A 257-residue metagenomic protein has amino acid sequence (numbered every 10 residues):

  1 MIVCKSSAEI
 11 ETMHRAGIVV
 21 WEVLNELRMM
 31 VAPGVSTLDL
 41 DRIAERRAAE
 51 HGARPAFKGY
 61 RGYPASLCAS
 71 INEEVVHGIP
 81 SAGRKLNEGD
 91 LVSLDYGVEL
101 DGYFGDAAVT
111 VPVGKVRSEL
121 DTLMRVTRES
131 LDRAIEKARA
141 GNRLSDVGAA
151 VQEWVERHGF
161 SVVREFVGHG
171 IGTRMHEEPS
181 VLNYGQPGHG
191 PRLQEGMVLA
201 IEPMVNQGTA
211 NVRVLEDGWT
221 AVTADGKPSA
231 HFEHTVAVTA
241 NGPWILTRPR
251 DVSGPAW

Functional and structural regions predicted by a protein language model:
M1-W257: Active-site neighborhoods and metal-handling regions in enzymes and metal-associated proteins
